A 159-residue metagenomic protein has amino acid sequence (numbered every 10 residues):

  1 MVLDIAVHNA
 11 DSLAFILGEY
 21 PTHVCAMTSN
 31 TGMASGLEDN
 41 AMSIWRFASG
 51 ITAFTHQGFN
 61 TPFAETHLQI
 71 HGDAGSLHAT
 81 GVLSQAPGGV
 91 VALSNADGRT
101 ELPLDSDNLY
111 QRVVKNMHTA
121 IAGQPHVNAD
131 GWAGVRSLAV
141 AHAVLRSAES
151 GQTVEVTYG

Functional and structural regions predicted by a protein language model:
M1-L3, T100-N108: A short glycine-threonine-serine/GTX helix/turn-capping micro-motif
D4, A10-S84, L104, V113-Q124: Contiguous beta-strand/loop segments that form the cofactor/metal-binding neighborhood of enzyme cores
N9-A10, P87, Y110-K115, L138-A141: A general structural signal for well-ordered alpha-helical segments in protein cores
H23, E101, E155: Conserved beta-strand positions that form and line the central face of beta-propeller blades
W45-S49, A92-G98: Short acidic, glycine-rich loop/turn motifs
L68, Q85-A96: Short polybasic amphipathic segments
T80, S94, P103-D105, T157-G159: A structural detector for beta-sheet-dominated domains
T119-G159: C-terminal helix-rich "cap/oligomerization" subdomain common to oxidoreductases
